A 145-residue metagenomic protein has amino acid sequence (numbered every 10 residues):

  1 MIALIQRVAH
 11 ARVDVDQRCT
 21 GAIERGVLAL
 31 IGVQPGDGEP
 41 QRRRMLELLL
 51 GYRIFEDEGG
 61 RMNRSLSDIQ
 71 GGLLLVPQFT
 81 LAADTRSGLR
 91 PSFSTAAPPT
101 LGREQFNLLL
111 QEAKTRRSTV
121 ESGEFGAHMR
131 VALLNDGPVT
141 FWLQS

Functional and structural regions predicted by a protein language model:
M1-L89, E104-S145: N-terminal, polar/charged subdomain of small-to-medium soluble alpha/beta proteins
S87-A97: A charged helix-plus-loop insertion that forms the helical arch/lid used to bind and gate nucleic-acid substrates
L101: Extracellular glycan-recognition regions
